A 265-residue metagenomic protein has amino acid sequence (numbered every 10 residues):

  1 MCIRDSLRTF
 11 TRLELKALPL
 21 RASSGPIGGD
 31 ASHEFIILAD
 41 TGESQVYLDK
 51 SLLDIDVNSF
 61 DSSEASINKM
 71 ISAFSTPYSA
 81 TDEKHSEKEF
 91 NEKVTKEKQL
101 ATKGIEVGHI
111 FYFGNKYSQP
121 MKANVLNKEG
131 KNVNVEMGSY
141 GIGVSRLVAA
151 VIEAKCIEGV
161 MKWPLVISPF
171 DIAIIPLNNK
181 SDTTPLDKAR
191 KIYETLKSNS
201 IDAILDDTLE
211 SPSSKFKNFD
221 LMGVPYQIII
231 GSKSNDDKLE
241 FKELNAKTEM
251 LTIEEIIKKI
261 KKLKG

Functional and structural regions predicted by a protein language model:
R4-G265: NTP/phosphate- and nucleic-acid-binding module
